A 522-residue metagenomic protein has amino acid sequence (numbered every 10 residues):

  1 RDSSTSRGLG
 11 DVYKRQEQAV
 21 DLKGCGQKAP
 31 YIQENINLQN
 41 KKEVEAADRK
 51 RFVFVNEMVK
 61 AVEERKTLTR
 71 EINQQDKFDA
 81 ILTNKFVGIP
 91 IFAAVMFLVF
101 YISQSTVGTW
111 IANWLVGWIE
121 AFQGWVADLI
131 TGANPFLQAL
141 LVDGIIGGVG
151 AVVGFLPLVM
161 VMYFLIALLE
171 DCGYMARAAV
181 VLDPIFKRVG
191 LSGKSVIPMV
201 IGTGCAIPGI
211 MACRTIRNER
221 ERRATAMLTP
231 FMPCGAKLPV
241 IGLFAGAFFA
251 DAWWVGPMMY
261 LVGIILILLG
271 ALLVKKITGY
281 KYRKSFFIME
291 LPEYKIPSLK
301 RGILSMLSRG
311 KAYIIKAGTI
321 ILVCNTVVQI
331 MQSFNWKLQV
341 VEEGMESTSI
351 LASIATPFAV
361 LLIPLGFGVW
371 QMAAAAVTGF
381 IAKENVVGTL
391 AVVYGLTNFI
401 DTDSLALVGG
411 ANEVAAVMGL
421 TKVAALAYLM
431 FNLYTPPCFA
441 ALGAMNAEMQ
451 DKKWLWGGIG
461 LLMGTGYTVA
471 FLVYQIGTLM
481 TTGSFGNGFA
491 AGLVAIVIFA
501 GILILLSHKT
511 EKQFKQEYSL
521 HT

Functional and structural regions predicted by a protein language model:
D2-Y13: Single conserved hydrophobic/aromatic residue that forms the stacking wall/gate of nucleotide- or nucleobase-binding
V44, K60-Q74, L129-Q138, M289-L304 (+1 more regions): Short, membrane-interfacial amphipathic segments enriched in basic
A46, T109-G144, V149, V189 (+2 more regions): Extended, low-charge hydrophobic alpha-helical regions
L82-V180: Core alpha-helical transmembrane segments of integral membrane proteins
A121-W125, A176-A206, Y280-S305, S347 (+3 more regions): Juxtamembrane inter-helical linkers in multi-pass membrane proteins
F231, G235-P257, G443-M449, T468-G486: Transmembrane helix-loop junctions at the membrane interface of multipass transporters and ion channels
K276-I277, L503-Y518: Membrane-interface capping segments at transmembrane-helix boundaries
Y280, Y294-Q339, A359: Long hydrophobic segments that form regular secondary structure
